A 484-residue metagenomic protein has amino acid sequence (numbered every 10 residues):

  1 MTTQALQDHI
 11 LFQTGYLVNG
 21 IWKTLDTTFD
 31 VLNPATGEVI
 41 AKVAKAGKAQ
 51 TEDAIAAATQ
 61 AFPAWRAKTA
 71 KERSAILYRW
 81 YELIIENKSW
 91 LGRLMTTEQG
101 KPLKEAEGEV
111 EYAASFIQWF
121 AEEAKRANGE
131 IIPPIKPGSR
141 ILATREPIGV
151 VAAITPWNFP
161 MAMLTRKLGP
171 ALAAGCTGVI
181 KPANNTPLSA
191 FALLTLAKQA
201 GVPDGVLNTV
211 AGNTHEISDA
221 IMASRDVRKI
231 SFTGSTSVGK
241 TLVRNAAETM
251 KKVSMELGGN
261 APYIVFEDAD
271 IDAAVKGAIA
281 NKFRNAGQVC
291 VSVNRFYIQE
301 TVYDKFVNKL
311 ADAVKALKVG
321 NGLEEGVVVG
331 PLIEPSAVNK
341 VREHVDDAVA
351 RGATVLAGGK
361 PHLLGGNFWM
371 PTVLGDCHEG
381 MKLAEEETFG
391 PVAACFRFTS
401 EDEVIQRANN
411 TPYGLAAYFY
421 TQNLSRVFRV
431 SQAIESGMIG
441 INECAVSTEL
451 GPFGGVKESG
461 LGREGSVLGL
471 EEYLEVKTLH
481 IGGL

Functional and structural regions predicted by a protein language model:
M1-P34: Hydrophobic face of amphipathic alpha-helices that form TPR/SEL1-like repeat modules and related alpha-solenoid
P34, K48-T51, A70, K88 (+6 more regions): Residues at or immediately preceding the N-termini of alpha-helices
G37, R73, M95, I117 (+9 more regions): Residue-level signal for inorganic ion chemistry
E38-A127: Glycine-rich loop-to-alpha-helix module at the N-terminal edge of alpha/beta enzyme cores
E38-K42, V227, I264, K318-V319 (+4 more regions): Conserved C-terminal structural/oligomerization subdomain of aldehyde/semialdehyde dehydrogenase
I40-A46, A61-A67, A153, Y263-F266 (+5 more regions): Short, well-ordered beta-strand elements within core beta-sheets of diverse protein domains
G129-A273, F398: Rossmann-like NAD(P) dinucleotide-binding subdomain of oxidoreductase/dehydrogenase enzymes
S237-H378, I441, G483: ALDH superfamily catalytic-core signature
